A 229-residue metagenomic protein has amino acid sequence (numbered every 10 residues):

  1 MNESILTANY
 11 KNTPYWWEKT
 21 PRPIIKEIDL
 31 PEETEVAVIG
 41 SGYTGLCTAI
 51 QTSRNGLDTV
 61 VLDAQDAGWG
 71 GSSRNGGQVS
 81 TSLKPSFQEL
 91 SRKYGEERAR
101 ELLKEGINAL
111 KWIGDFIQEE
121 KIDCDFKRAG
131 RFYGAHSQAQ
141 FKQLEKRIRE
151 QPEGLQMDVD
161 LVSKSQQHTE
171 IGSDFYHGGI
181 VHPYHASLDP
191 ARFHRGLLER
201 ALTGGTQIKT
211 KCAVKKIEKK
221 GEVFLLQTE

Functional and structural regions predicted by a protein language model:
M1-V36, R54: Extreme N-terminal leader/targeting segments of oxidoreductases
I25, E96, D123-Y133, Q166-E199: Helix-loop-beta segment of a Rossmann-like dinucleotide-binding subdomain
T34-V61: N-terminal Rossmann-like FAD-binding beta1-loop-alpha1 element of flavoenzymes
E35, S73-Q88: Short coil-to-beta-strand
S82-S165: Dinucleotide-binding Rossmann-like beta1-alpha1 core, especially the glycine-rich loop that anchors the ADP
R149-E150, D174-E229: Helical element adjacent to the flavin cofactor pocket in flavoenzyme catalytic cores
